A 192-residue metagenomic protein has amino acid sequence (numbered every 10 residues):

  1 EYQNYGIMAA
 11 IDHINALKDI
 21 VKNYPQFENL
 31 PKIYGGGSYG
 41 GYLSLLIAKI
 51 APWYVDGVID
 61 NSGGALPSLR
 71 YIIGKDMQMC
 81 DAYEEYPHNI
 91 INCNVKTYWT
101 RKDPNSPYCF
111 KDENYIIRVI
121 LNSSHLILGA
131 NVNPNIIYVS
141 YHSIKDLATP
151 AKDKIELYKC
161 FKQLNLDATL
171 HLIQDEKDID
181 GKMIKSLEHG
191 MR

Functional and structural regions predicted by a protein language model:
E1-Y24: Alpha/beta-hydrolase active-site loop
Y2-A10, I33-Y34, I144-A148: Short, charged/polar micro-motifs that form catalytic or ligand-binding hotspots
V21, Y34, G41-P52, V58: Short glycine-enriched nucleophile-adjacent loop and the immediately C-terminal alpha-helix near the catalytic center
Y24, A51, F161: Active-site catalytic pocket residues across diverse enzymes, especially alpha/beta-hydrolases
P25-S38: Alpha/beta-hydrolase fold nucleophile elbow
G35, N61-S62, Y141: Alpha/beta-hydrolase-fold catalytic nucleophile elbow
K49-D112: Hydrolase active-site cap/lid region
E85-Y86, I90-M191: Serine-hydrolase catalytic core
